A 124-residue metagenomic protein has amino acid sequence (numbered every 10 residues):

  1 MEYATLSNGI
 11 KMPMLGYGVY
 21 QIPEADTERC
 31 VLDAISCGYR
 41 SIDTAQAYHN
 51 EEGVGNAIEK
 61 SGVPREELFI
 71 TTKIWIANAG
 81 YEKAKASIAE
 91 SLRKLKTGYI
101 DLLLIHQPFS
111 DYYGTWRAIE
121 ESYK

Functional and structural regions predicted by a protein language model:
M1-L68, G98: N-terminal binding-site loop/beta-alpha segment at the start of enzyme catalytic domains that lines or forms
Y20-I22, A45-A47, K73-A77, I105-P108: Active-site beta-loop-alpha junctions enriched in small/polar residues
D26-R29, D33, N56, T71 (+3 more regions): Residues within well-formed alpha-helices
E51-E52, N78-G80: Short active-site-adjacent helix-start/loop capping segments
I58, I74, I119-S122: Hydrophobic positions in alpha-helices of CheY-like receiver
A79-K124: Glycine/proline-rich, positively charged, aromatic-decorated active-site loop/lid region on the catalytic face
